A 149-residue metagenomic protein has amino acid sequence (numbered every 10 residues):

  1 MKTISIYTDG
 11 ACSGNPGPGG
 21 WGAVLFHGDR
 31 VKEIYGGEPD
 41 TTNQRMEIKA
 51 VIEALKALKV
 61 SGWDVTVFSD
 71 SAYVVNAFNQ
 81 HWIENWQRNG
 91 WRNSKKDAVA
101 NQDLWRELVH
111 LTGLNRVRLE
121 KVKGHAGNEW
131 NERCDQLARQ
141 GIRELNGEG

Functional and structural regions predicted by a protein language model:
M1-S5: Extreme N-terminal starter segment of soluble prokaryotic enzymes
T8-P18, I52-R133, L137, G141-I142 (+1 more regions): RNase H catalytic domain
W21-L25: Short beta-strand scaffold segments in enzyme catalytic cores
F26-G28, D70: Generic beta-structure capping elements
D29-M46: A short, polar/acidic, helix/strand-boundary loop motif
R45, K49-E53: Short amphipathic alpha-helical face segments that pack within enzyme cores and frequently flank/anchor catalytic
